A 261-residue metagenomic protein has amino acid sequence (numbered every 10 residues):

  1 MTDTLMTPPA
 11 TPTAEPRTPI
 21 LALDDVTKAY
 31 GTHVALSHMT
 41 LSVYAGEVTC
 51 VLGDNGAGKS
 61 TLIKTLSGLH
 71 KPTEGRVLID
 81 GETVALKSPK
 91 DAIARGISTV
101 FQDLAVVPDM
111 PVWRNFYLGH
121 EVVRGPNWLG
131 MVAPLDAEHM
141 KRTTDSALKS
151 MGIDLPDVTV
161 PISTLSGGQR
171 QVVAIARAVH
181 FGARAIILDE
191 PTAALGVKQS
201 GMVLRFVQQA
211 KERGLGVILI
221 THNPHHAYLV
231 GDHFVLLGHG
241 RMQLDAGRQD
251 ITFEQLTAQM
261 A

Functional and structural regions predicted by a protein language model:
D3-L5, E15-A261: Glycine-rich phosphate-binding loops of nucleotide-dependent enzymes
P9-T13: Intrinsically disordered, low-complexity terminal tails and inter-domain linkers enriched for S/T/G/P/D/E
